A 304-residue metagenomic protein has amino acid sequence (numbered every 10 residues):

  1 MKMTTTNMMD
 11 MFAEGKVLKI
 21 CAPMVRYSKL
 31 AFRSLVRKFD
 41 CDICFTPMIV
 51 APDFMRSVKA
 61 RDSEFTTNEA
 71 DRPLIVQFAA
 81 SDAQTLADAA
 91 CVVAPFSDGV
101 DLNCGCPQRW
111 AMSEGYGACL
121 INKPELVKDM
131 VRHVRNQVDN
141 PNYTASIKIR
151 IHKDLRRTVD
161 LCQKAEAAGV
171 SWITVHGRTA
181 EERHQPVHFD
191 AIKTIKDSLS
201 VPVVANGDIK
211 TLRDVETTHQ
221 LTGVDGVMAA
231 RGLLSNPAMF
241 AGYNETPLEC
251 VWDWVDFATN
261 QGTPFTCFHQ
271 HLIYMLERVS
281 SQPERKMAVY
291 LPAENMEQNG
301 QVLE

Functional and structural regions predicted by a protein language model:
M1-I20, V25, L30-A31, K38 (+4 more regions): Alpha/beta catalytic cores of nucleotide-metabolism and tRNA/nucleoside-modifying enzymes
K2-G15, M24-V93: Glycine-rich, positively charged N-terminal anion/phosphate-binding segment
I20, C44-F45, I75-Q77, D101-N103 (+2 more regions): Conserved beta-strand positions in the central sheet of alpha/beta enzyme cores
M24-R26, I49-A51, A79-S81, G105-P107 (+4 more regions): Active-site beta-loop-alpha junctions enriched in small/polar residues
L35-K38, Q84-Y116, K123-V203, E216-V224: Alpha/beta enzyme core
F54-S57, R183, N236-Y243: Short, charged, surface-exposed secondary-structure boundary motifs
